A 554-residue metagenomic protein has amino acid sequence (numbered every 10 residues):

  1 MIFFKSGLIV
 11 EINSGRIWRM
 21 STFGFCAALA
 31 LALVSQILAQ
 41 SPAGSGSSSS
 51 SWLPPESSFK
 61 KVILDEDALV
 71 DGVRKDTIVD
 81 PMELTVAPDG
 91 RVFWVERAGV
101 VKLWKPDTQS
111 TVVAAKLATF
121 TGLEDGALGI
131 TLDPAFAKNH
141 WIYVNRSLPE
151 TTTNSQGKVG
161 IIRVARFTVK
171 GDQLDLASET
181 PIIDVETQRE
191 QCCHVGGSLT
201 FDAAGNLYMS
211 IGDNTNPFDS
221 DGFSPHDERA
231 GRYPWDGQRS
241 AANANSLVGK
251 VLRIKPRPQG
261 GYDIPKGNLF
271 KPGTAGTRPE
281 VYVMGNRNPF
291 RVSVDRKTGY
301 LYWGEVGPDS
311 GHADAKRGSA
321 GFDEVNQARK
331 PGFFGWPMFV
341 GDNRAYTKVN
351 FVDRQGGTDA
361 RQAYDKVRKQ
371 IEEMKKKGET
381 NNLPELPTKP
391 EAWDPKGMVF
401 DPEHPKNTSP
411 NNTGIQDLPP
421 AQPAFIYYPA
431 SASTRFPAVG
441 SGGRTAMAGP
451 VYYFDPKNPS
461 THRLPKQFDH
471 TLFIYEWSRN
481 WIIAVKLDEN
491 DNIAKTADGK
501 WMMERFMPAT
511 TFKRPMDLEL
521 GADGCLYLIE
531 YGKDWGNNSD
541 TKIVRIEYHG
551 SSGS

Functional and structural regions predicted by a protein language model:
M1-R19: N-terminal secretory signal peptides that target proteins for export/translocation
S21-Q36: Bacterial N-terminal signal peptides
Q40-F223, F290-W303, G307-G311, G443-A494 (+1 more regions): Acidic, Gly/Ser/Thr-rich repeat motifs that build Ca2+-stabilized beta-propeller blades
P42-P55, D125-A127, E150, R163 (+4 more regions): Beta-propeller domain segments
I63, V113, P181, L269 (+2 more regions): Conserved beta-strand positions that form and line the central face of beta-propeller blades
A118-G122, V283, A509-T510: Short loop/turn motifs that recur once per blade in beta-propeller domains
